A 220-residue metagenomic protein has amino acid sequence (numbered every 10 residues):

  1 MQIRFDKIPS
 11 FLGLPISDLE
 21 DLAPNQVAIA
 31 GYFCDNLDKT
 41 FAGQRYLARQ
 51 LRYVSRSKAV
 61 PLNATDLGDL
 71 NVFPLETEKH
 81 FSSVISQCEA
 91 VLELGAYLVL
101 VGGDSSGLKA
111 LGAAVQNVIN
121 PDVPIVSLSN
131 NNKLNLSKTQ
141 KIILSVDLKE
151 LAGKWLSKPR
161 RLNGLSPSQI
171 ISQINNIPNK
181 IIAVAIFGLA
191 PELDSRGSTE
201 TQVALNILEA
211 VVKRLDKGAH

Functional and structural regions predicted by a protein language model:
Q2-C34, T40-V99, S106-L111, N131-H220: Catalytic cores of soluble, metal-dependent hydrolases
A113-P121: A glycine- and small-aliphatic-rich helix-loop capping segment at beta-alpha/alpha-beta transitions that lines
N120-N131: Acidic, His- and aromatic-enriched active-site or binding-groove loops in soluble protein domains that engage sugars
